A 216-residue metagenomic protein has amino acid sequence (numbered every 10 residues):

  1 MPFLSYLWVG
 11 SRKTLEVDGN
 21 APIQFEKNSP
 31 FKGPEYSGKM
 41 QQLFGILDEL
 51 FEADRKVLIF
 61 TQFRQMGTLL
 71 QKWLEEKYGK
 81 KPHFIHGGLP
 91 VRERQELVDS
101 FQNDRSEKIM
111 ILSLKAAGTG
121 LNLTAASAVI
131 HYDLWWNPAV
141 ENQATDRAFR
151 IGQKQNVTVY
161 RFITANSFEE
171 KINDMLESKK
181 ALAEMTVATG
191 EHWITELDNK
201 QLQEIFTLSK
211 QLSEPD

Functional and structural regions predicted by a protein language model:
M1-T119, H192, D198-D216: Conserved Helicase C-terminal RecA-like lobe
L74, K80-K81, L89, E93 (+3 more regions): SF2 helicase/translocase ATPase core recognition
